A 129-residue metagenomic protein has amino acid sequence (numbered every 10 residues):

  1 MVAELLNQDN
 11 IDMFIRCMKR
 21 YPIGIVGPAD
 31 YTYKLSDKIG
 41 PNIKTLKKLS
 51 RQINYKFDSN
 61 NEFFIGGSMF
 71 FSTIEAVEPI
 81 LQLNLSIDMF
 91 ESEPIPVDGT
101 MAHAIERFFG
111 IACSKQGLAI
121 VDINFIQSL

Functional and structural regions predicted by a protein language model:
M1-L129: ER/Golgi luminal nucleotide-sugar-dependent glycosyltransferases, focusing on the catalytic module
